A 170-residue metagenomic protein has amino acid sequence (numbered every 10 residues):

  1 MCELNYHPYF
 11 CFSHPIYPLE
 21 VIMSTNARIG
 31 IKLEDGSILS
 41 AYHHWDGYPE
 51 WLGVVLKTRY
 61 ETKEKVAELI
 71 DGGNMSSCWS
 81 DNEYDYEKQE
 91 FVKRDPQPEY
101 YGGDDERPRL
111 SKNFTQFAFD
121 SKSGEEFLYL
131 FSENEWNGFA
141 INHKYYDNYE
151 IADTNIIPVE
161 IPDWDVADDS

Functional and structural regions predicted by a protein language model:
M1-I22: Short, Lys/Arg-enriched N-terminal segments with co-localized hydrophobic residues within the first ~10-30 amino acids
Y9-C11, I16, D46, A118 (+1 more regions): Compositionally biased, intrinsically disordered low-complexity segments enriched in polar/proline residues
E20-Y48, L52: Short, extreme N-terminal segment that most often corresponds to the first beta-strand
W51-R59: An exposed acidic His-Trp-rich patch
T58-S170: Low-complexity intrinsically disordered segments
